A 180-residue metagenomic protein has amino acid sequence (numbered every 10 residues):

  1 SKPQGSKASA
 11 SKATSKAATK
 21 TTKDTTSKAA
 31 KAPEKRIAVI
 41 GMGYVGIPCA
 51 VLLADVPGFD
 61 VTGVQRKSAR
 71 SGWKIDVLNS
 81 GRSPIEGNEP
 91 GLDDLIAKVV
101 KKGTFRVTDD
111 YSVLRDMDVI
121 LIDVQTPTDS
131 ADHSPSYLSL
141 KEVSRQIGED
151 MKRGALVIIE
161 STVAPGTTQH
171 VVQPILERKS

Functional and structural regions predicted by a protein language model:
S1, S15, T19-S180: Structural/interface elements that position substrates and couple domains in central-metabolism enzymes
K7, S11-K16: Long, intrinsically disordered low-complexity tandem-repeat segments
